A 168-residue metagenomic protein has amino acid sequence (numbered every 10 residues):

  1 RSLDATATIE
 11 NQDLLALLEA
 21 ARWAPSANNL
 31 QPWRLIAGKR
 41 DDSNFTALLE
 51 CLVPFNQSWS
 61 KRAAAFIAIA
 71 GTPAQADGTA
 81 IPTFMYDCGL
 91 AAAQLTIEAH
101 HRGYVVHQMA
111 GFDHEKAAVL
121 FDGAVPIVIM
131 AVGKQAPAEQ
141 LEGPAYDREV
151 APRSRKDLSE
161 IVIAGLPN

Functional and structural regions predicted by a protein language model:
R1-N168: Acidic, surface-exposed loops and disordered segments
